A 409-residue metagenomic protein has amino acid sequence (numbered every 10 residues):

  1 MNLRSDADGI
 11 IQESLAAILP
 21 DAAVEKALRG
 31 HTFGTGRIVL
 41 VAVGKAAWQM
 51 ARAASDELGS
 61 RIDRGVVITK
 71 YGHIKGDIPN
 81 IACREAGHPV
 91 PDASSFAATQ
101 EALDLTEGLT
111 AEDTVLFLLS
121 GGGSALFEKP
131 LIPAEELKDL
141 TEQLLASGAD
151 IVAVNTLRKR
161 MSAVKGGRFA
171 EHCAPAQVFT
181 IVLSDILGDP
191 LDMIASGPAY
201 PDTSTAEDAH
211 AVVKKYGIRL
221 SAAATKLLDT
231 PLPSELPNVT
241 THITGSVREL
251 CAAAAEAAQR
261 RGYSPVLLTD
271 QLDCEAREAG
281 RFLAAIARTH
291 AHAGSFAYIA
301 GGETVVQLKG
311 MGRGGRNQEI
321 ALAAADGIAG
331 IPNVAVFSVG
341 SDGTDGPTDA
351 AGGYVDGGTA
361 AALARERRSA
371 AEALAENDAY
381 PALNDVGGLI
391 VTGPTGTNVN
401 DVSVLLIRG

Functional and structural regions predicted by a protein language model:
M1-R37, V41-A42, Q49, E57 (+4 more regions): N-terminal amphipathic/basic leader segments beginning at the initiator methionine
V41-A42, V66-T69, L116-G121, T180-I186 (+3 more regions): Short beta-strand segments
M50-I78, E85: Active-site cofactor/substrate anionic-group-binding motifs, chiefly glycine- and Lys/Arg-rich phosphate-binding loops
K70-E112, V152-A153, L157-R158: Glycine-rich oxoanion-binding loops at beta->alpha junctions
P133-R219, P231: Internal gly/pro-rich beta-alpha loop/helix module that stabilizes soluble enzyme cofactors or their anionic handles
R158, A176-F179, P201-F282, I286: Accessory alpha-helical/coil subdomains and C-terminal extensions that flank or cap enzyme catalytic cores
G262-S338, G346-P347: Active-site segments that bind and position negatively charged phosphate/pyrophosphate groups
L322-G409: Internal helix-turn-beta structural module
